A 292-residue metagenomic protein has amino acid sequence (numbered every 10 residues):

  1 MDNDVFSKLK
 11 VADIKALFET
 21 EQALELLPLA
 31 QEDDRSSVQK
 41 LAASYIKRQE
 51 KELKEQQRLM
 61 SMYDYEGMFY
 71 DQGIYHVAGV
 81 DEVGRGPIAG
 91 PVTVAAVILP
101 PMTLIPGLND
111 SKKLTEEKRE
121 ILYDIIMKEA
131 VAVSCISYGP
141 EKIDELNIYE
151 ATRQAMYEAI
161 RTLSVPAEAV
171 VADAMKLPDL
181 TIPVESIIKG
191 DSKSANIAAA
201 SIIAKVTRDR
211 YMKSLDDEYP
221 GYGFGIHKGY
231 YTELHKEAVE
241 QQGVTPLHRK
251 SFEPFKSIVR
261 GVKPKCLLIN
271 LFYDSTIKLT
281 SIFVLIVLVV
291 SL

Functional and structural regions predicted by a protein language model:
M1-A78, R85-L268: RNase H-like, Mg2+-dependent phosphodiesterase core, and more generally RNA phosphate-backbone-engaging helix-loop
L267, L271-S275: Short hydrophobic targeting helices and cationic amphipathic motifs that mediate membrane/organellar targeting
V290-S291: Short, intrinsically disordered C-terminal tails of secreted or membrane-associated proteins
